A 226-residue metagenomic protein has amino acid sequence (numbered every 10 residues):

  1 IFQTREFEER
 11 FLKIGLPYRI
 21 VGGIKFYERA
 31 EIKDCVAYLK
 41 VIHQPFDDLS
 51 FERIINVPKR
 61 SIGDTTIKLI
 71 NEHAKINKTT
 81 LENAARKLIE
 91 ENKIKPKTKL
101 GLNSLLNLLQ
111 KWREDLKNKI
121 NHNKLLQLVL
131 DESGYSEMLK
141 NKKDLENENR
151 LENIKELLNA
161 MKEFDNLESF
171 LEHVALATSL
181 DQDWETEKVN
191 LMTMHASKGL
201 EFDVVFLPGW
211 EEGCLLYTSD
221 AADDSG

Functional and structural regions predicted by a protein language model:
I1: Conserved strand-helix element at the start of the C-terminal RecA-like helicase core
T4-L16, R29, V36-S219: Conserved helicase C-terminal RecA-like lobe
L16-K25: Conserved RecA-like helicase motor-core motifs
D220-G226: A short, hydrophobic C-terminal helix/tail in secreted or cell-surface proteins
